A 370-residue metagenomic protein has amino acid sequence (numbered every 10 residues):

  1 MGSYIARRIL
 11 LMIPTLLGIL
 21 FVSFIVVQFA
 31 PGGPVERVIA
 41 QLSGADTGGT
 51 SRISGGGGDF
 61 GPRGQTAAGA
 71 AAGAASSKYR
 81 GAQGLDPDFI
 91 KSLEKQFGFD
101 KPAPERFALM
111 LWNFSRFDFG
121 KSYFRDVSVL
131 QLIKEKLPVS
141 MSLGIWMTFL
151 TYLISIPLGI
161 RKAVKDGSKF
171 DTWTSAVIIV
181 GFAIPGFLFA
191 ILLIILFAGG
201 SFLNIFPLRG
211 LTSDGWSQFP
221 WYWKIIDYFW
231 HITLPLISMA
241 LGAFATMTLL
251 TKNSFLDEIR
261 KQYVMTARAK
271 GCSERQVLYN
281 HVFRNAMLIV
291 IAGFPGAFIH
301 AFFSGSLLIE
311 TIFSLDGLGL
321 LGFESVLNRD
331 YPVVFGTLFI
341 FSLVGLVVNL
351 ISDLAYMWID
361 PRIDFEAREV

Functional and structural regions predicted by a protein language model:
M1-I13, A269-K270: N-terminal Sec/SRP start-transfer signal
G2, L137-P138, W146, L150-F170 (+3 more regions): Alpha-helical transmembrane segments of integral membrane proteins, especially multi-pass inner/plasma-membrane
S3, T47, I53-G56, G61-G64 (+4 more regions): Cytoplasmic juxtamembrane interface segments
I5, I9, F89, L93-F119 (+10 more regions): Hydrophobic alpha-helical segments of integral membrane proteins, encompassing both true transmembrane helices
M12, K136, S140, A176-I179 (+2 more regions): Residue-level signal for discrete positions within transmembrane alpha-helices of multi-pass small-molecule
L16-A103, S201-K224: Hydrophobic alpha-helical transmembrane segments of membrane transport/permease proteins and related membrane-embedded
V26-F29, K91, V177-G210, H231 (+1 more regions): Membrane-water interface segments at the C-terminal ends of transmembrane alpha-helices in multi-pass inner-membrane
A67-A71, G81-G84, D88-I156: An internal, D/E-rich "acidic patch" concept
